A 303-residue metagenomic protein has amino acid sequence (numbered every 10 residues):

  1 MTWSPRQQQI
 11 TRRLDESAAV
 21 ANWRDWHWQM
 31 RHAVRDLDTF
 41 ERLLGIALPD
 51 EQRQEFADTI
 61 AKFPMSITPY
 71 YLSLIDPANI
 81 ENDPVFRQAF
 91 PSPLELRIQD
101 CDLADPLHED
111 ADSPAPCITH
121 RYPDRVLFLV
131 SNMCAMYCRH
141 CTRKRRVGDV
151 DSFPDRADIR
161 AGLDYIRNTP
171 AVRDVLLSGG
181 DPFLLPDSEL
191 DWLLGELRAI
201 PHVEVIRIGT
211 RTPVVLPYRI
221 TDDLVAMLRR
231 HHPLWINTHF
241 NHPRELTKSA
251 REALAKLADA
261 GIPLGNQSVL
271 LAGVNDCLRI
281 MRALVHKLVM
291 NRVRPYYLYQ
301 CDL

Functional and structural regions predicted by a protein language model:
M1-H120: Flexible, acidic/Gly-rich N-terminal and inter-domain linker regions that tether and position cofactor-handling modules
A57-A61, F128, G180-F183, L271-V274: Short, charged/polar micro-motifs that form catalytic or ligand-binding hotspots
K62, S66, A157, R219: Conserved active-site and cofactor/substrate-binding residues in soluble primary-metabolism enzymes
Y71, C138, Y296: Conserved, mostly hydrophobic/aromatic
S113-P116, V126-L129, R160-Y165: Short, charged beta->alpha transition segments
H120-R156, I208: Canonical Radical SAM [4Fe-4S] cluster-binding loop centered on the CxxxCxxC motif and its immediate flanking residues
R160-D174, F183-L303: Conserved AdoMet/S-adenosylmethionine-binding subsite of the radical SAM
L176-S178: Eukaryotic intrinsically disordered, low-complexity regions
